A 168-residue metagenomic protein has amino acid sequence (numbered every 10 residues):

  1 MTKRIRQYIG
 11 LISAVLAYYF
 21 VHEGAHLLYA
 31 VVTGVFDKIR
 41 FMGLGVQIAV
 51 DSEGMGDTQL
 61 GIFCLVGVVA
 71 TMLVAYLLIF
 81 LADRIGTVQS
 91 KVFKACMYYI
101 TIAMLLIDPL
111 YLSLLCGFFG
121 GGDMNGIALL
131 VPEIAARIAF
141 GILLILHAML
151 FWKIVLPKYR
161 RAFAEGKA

Functional and structural regions predicted by a protein language model:
M1, R161-A168: Short, charged juxtamembrane terminal tails flanking transmembrane helices
M1-F20, S90-Y99: Alpha-helical transmembrane segments and their helix-start/interface "positive-inside/aromatic belt" motifs in integral
M1-I12, V31, T71-Y76, F80: Active-site scaffold of zinc-dependent metalloenzymes
M1-I5, F41, G45, I85 (+1 more regions): Alpha-helical context
L11-L60: Small-residue-rich helix-interface/hinge motifs
I48-F163: Metalloprotease/metallohydrolase-associated module, dominated by Zn2+-dependent proteases
